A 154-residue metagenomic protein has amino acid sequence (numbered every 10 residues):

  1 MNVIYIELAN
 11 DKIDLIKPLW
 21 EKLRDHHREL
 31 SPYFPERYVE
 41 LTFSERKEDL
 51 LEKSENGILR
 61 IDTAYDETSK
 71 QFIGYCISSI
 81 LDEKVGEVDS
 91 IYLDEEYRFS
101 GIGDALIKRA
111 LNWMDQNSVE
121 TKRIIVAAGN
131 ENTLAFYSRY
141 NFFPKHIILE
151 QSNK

Functional and structural regions predicted by a protein language model:
M1-P18, K22, S31-P32: Conserved N-terminal entry element of GNAT/NAT acetyltransferase domains
D25-D49: Conserved GNAT-fold acetyl-CoA-binding loop/helix
E45-T63, E87: A short helix-loop-beta-strand connector motif used in the catalytic cores of GNAT acetyltransferases and, in some
T63, K70-S79, E87, Y92: Conserved beta-strand in the GNAT
I80-D89, R98, F143-K145: A conserved beta-turn-beta hairpin within the catalytic core of GNAT-like acetyltransferases that forms part
L93, F99-N112, R139: Conserved acetyl-CoA-binding loop-helix of GNAT-fold acetyltransferases
M114-A127: Conserved GNAT acetyl-CoA-binding A-motif
I124-L134, E150-N153: Conserved beta-strand-loop-alpha-helix junction that forms the acyl-donor binding cleft
